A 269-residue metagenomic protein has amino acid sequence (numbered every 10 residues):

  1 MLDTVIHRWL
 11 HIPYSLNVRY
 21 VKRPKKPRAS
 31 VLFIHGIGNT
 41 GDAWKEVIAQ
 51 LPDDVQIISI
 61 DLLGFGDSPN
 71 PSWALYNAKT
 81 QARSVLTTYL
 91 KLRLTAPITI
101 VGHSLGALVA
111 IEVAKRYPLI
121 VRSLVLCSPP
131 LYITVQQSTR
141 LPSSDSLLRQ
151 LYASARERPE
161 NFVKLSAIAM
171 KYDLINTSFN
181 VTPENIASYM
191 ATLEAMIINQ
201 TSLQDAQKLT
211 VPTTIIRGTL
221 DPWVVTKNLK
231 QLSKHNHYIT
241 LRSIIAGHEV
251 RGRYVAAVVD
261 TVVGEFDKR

Functional and structural regions predicted by a protein language model:
M1-L32, P52-V55, T87-L94, L131 (+5 more regions): Alpha/beta-hydrolase fold catalytic core
V21-D67: Conserved HGGG/HGGXW glycine-rich cap/lid loop of the alpha/beta-hydrolase fold
S59-V101: Active-site loop/oxyanion-hole signature of alpha/beta-hydrolase fold enzymes
I111, K115, S123-S154: Flexible "cap/lid" loop of the alpha/beta hydrolase fold
V135-Q137, A153-K208: Conserved alpha/beta-hydrolase catalytic His-Asp/Glu region
L209, I215-R217: Short beta-strand/loop motif that positions the catalytic acidic residue of the alpha/beta-hydrolase fold
T219-V224, H248-E249: Acidic catalytic loop of the alpha/beta-hydrolase fold
H237-R269: Catalytic active-site module of serine/aspartate enzymes centered on a nucleophile-bearing elbow/loop
